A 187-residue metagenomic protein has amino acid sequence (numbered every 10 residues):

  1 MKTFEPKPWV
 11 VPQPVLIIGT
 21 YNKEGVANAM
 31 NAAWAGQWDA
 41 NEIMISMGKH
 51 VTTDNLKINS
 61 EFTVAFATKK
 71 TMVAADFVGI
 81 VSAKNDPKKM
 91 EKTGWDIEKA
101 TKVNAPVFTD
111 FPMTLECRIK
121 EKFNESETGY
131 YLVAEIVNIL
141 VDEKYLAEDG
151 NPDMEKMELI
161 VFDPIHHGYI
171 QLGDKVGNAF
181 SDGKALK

Functional and structural regions predicted by a protein language model:
M1-K187: Basic, polyanion-binding surface patches
